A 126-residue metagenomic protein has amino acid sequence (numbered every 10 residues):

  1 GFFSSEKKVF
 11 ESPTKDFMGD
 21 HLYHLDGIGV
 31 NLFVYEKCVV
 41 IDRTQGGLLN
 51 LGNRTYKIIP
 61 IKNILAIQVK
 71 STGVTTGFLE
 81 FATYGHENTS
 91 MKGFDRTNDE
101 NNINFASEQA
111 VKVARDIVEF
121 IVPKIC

Functional and structural regions predicted by a protein language model:
F2-G29, G52-I59, N63-C126: Acidic, Ser/Thr- and proline-rich intrinsically disordered linker/docking segments of eukaryotic scaffolds
V30-N53: Short, compositionally biased strand/turn segments that nucleate or flank brief secondary-structure elements
